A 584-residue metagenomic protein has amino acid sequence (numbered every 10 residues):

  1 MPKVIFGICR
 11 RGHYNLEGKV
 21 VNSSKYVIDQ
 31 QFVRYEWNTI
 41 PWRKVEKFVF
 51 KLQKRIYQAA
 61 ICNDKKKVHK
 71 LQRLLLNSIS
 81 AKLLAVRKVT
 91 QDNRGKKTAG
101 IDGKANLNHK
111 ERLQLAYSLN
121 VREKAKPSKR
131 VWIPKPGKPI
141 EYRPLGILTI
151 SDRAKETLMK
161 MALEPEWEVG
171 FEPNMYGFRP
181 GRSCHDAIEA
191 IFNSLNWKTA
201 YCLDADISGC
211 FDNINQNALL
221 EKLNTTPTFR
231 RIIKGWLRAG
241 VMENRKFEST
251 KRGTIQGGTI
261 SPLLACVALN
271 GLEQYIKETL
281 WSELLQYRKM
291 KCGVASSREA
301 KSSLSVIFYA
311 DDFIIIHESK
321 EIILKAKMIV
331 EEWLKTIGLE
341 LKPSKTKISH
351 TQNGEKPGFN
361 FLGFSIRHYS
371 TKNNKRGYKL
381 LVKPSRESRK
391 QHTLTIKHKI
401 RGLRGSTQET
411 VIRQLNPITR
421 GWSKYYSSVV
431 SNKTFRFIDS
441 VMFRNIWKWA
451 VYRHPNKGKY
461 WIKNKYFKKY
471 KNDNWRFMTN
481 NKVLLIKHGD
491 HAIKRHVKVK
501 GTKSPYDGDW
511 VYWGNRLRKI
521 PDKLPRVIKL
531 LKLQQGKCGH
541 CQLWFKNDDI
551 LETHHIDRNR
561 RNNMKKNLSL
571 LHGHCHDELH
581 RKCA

Functional and structural regions predicted by a protein language model:
M1-L113: Non-catalytic, polymerase-adjacent accessory regions of viral genome-replication enzymes
K88, L115-I140, I150, A154-L163 (+2 more regions): Reverse-transcriptase-like RNA-dependent polymerase core
G170-N174, F178-R182, D186-T346, H350-N353 (+1 more regions): Conserved polymerase palm-domain catalytic core
R238, N244, I337-T407, R413 (+1 more regions): A conserved non-catalytic segment of reverse transcriptases and RNA-directed RNA polymerases corresponding to the late
T407, V411-K457, W461-K465: Non-catalytic, peripheral interaction segments enriched in hydrophobic/basic residues
D439-R526: Extended C-terminal regions of large enzymes
L524-Q534, R561-K566: Short, flexible, mixed-charge glycine/proline-rich loop motifs that serve as phosphate/nucleic-acid-contacting
Q542-G573, D577-A584: Histidine-centered nuclease catalytic patch
